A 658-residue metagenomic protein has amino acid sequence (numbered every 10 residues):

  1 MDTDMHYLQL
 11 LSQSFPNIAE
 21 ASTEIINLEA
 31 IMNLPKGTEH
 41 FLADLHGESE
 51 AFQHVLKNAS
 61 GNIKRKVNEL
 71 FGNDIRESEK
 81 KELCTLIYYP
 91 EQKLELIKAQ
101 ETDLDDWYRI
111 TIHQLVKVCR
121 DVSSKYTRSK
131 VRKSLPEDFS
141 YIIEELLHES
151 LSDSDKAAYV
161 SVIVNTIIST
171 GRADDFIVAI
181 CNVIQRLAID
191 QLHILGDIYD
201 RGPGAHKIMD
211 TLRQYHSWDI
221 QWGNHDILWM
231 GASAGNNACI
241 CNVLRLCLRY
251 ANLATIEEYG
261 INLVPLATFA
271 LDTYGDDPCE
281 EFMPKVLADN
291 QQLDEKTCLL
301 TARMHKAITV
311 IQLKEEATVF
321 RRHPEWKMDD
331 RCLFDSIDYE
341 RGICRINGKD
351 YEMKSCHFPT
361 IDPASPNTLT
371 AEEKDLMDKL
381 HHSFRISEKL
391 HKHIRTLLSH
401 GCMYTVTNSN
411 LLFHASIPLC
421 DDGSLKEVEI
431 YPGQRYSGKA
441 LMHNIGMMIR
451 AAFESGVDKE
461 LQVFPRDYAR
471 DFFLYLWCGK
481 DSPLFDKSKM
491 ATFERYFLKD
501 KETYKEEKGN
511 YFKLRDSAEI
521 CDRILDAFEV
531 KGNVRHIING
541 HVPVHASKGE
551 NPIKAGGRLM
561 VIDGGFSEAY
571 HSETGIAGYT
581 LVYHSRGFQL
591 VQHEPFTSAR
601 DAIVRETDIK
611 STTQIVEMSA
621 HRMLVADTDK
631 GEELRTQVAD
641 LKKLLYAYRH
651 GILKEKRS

Functional and structural regions predicted by a protein language model:
M1-S658: Feature recognizes metal-dependent phosphohydrolase scaffolds
